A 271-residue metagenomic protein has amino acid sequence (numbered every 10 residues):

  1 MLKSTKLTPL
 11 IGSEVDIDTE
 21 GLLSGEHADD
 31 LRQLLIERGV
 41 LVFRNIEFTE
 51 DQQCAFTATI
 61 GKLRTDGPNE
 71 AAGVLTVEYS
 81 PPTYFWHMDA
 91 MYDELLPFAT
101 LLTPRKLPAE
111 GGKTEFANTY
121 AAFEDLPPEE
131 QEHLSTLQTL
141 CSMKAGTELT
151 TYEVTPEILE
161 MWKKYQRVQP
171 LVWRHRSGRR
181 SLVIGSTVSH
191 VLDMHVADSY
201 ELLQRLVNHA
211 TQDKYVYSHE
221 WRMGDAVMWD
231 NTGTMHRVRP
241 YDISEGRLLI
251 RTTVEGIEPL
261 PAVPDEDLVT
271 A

Functional and structural regions predicted by a protein language model:
L2-M228, T232-A271: Fe(II)/2-oxoglutarate oxygenase catalytic core
